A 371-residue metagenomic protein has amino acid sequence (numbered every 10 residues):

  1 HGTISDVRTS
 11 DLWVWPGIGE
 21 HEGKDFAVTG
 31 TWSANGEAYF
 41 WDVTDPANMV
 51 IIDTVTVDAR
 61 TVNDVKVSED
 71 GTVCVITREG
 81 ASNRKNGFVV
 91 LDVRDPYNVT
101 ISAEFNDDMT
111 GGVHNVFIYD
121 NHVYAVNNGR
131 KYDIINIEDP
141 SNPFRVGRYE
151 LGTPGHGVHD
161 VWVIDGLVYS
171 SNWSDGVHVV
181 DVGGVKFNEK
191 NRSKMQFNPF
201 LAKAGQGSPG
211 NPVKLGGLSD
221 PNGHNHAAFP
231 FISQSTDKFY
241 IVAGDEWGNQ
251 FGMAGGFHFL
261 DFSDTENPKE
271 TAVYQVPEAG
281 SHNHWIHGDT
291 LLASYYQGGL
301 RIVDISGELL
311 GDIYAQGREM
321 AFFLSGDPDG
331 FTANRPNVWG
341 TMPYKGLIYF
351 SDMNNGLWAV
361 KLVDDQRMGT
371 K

Functional and structural regions predicted by a protein language model:
H1-K371: Feature marking well-ordered beta-strand scaffolds used for ligand recognition
